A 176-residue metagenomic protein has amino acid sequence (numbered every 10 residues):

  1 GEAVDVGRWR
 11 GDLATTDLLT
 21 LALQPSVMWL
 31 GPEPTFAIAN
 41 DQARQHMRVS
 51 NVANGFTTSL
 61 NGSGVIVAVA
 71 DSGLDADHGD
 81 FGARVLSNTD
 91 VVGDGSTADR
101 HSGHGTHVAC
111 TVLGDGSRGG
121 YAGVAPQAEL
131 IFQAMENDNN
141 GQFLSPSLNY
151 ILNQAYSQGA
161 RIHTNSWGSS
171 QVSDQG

Functional and structural regions predicted by a protein language model:
G1-F56: Autoinhibitory propeptides
G11, L144-S145: A conditional alpha-helix N-cap/helix-loop micro-motif detector
A14, S117, S147-L148: Amphipathic coiled-coil/heptad-repeat helices and related helical stalk/stem segments that mediate oligomerization
L18, G105, S145-N149: Amphipathic alpha-helical segments in well-structured domains
L18-L19, G120, L152: Short glycine-/small-residue-rich flexible loop motifs, especially phosphate/cofactor-binding loops
L23-Q24, A53-T89, D94-L144, S157-I162 (+1 more regions): Subtilisin-like serine protease catalytic core
N149-Q158: Short, well-structured alpha-helical segments in soluble
